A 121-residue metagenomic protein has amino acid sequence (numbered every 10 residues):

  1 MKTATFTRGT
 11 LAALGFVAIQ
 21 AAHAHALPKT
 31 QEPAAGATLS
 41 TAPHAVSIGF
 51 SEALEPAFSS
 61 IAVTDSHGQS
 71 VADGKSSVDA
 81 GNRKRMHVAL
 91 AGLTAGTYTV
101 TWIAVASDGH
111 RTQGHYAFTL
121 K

Functional and structural regions predicted by a protein language model:
M1-L11: Bacterial N-terminal signal peptides that target proteins for export
A18-H23: N-terminal signal peptide c-region/cleavage motif recognized by signal peptidases
A24-A42: N-terminal edge beta-strand
L39-T41, A45-E52, G109-K121: Extended, polar beta-sheet/loop recognition surfaces of beta-rich domains that mediate binding to diverse ligands
V46-I48, E52-G74: Short, surface-exposed alpha-helix to beta-strand junction/turn motifs within ectodomains of secreted and cell-envelope
L90-G96: Surface-exposed, short loops/turns at beta-strand junctions within beta-sandwich domains
Y98-V100: A short tyrosine-centered beta-strand micro-motif
